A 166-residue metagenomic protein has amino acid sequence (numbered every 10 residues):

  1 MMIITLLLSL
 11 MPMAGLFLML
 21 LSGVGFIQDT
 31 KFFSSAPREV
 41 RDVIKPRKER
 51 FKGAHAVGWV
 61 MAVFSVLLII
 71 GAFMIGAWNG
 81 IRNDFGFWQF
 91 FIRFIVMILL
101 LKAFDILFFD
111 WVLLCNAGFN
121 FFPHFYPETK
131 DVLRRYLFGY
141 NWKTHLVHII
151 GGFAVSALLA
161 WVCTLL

Functional and structural regions predicted by a protein language model:
M1-V96, L100-L166: Juxtamembrane/disordered regions of integral membrane proteins
